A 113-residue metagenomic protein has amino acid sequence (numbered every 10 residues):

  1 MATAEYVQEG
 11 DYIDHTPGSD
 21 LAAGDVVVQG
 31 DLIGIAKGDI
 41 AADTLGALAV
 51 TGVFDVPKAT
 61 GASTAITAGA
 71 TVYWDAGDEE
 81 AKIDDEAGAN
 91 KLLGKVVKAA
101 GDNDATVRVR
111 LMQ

Functional and structural regions predicted by a protein language model:
M1-Q113: Surface-exposed, low-hydrophobicity beta-strand/loop segments enriched in small/polar/acidic residues
